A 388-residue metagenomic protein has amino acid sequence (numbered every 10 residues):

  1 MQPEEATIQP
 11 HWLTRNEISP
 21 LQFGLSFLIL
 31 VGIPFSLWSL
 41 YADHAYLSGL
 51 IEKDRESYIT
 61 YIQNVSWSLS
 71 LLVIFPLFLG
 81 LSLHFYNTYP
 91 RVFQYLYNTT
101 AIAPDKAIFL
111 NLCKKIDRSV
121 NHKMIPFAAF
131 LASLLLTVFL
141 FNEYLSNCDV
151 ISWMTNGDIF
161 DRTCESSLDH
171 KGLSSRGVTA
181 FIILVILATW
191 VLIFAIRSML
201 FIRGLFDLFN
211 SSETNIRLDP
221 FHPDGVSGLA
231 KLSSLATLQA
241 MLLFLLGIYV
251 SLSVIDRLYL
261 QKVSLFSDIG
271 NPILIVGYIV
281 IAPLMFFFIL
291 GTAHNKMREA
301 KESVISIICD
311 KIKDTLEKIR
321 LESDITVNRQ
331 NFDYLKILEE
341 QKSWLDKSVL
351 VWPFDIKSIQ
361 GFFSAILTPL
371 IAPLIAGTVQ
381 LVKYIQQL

Functional and structural regions predicted by a protein language model:
M1-N215: Transmembrane-helix bundle segments that line or gate the permeation/cavity pathway in multi-pass membrane proteins
H11-L30, A107-F141, S174-V185, D219-I248 (+1 more regions): Loop-to-transmembrane boundary segments
S36-L40, S66, S70-G80, S133-E143 (+4 more regions): Extended, helix-rich structural scaffolds rather than catalytic motifs
A45, F93, T100, Y259-K262 (+2 more regions): Membrane-interfacial segments
Q94-C113, I159-F160, G204-K231, R298-D324: Juxtamembrane inter-helical linkers in multi-pass membrane proteins
I202-F244, L260-N271, L284, G291 (+1 more regions): Juxtamembrane/interface alpha-helical elements of multi-pass membrane proteins
I255-K262, R329-F332: Long, charge-rich alpha-helical interaction segments
N271-E339: Intrinsically disordered, low-complexity segments enriched in Gly and acidic/Ser/Thr residues that form flexible
